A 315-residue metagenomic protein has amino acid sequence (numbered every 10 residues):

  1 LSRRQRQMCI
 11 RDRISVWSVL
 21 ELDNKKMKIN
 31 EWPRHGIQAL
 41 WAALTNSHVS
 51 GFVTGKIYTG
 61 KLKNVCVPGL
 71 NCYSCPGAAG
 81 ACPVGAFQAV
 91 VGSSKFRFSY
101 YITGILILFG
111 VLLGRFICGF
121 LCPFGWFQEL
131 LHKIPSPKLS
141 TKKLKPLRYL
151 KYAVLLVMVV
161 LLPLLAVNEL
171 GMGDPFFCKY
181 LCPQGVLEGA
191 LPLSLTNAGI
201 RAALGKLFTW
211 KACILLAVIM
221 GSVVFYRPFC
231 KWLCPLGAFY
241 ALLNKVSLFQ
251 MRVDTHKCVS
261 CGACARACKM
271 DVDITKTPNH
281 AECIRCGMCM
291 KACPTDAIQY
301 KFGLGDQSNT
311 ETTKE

Functional and structural regions predicted by a protein language model:
L1-D12: Single conserved hydrophobic/aromatic residue that forms the stacking wall/gate of nucleotide- or nucleobase-binding
S15-T275, A281-E315: Non-ligating segments of multi-cofactor redox enzymes
